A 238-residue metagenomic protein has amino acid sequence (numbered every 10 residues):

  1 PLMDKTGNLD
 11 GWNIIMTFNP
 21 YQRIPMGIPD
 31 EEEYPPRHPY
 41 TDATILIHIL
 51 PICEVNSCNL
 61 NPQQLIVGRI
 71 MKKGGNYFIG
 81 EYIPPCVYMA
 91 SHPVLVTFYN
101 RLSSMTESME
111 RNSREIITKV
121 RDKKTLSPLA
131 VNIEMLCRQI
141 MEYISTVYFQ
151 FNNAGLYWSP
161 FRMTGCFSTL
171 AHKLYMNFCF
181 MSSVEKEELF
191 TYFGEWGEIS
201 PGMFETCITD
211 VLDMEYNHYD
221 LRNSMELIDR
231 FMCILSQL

Functional and structural regions predicted by a protein language model:
L2-D30: Elongated alpha-helical scaffolds
R23-P29, E81, V120, H172 (+1 more regions): Generic local-structure boundary detector
E31-E33, E54, E81, E107-E110 (+9 more regions): Glutamate identity and glutamate-enriched acidic tracts
Y34-S168: Mixed-charge (acidic/basic) macromolecular-recognition segments
A154-L238: Extended, amphipathic alpha-helical scaffolds
